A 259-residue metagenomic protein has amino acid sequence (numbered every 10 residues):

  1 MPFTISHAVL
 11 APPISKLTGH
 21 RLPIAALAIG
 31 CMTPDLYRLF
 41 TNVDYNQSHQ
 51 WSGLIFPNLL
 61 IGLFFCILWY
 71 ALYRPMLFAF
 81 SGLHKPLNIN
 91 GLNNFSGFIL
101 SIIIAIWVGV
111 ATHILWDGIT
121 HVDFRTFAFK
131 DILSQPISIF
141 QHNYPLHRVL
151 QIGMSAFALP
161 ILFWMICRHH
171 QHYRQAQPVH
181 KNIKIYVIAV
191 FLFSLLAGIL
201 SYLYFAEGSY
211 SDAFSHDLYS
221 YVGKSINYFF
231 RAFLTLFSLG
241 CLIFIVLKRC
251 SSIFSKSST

Functional and structural regions predicted by a protein language model:
M1-T259: N-terminal membrane-targeting hydrophobic helices
